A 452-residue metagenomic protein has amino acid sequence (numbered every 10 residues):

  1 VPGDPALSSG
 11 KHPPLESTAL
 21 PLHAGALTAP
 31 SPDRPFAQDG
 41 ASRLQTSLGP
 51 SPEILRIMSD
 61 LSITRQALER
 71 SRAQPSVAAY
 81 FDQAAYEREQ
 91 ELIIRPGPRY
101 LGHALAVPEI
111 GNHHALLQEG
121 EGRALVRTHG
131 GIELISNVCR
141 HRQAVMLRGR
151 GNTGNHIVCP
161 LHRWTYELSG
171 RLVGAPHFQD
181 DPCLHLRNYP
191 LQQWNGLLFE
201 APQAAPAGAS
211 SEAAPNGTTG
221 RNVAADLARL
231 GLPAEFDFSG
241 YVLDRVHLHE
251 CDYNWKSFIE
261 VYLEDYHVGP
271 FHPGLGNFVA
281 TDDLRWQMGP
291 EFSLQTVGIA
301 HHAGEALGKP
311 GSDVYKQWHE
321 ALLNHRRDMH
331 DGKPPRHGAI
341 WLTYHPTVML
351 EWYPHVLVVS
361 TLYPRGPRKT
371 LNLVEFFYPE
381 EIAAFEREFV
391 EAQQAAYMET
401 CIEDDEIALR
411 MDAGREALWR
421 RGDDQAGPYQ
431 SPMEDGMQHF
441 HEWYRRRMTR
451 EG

Functional and structural regions predicted by a protein language model:
P2-P13, L20: Extreme N-terminal basic, low-complexity initiation segments that serve as generic localization/processing leaders
G10-E16, G25, P30-P32, F36-S42 (+1 more regions): Intrinsically disordered, low-complexity terminal tails and inter-domain linkers enriched for S/T/G/P/D/E
F36-R65, A395: General detector of N-terminal leader/presequence modules that precede the first folded domain
I57-V77, S239-Y241: Short, contiguous pre-domain boundary segments
A79-Q118: Non-catalytic accessory segments flanking enzyme active sites
R95-G102, A106-P108, R171-A175, W341-P346: Short Pro/Gly-enriched beta-strand edge/turn motifs at strand-loop
A106-A224: Rieske [2Fe-2S] iron-sulfur-binding domain
V126, N137, L197-F199, A205-G452: C-terminal catalytic domain of Rieske-type non-heme iron oxygenases
